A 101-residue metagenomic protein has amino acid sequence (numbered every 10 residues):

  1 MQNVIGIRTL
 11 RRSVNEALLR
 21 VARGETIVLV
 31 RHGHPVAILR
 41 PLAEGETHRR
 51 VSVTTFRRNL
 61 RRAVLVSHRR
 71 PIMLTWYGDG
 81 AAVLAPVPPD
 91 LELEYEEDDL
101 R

Functional and structural regions predicted by a protein language model:
M1-G6: Short Lys/Arg-rich basic patches
I7, R31, V53, T75-W76: Nucleic acid-binding interface residues in structured DNA/RNA-binding domains, emphasizing the DNA-engaging scaffolds
I7-A22, V51-H68: The conserved cystathionine-beta-synthase
A17, G24-T26, H32, H68-Y77: Major-groove DNA-recognition helix of helix-turn-helix-type DNA-binding domains
V28, P35-G45, M73, G80-Y95: Short beta->alpha transition motifs characteristic of CBS
T47-T54, L100: Disulfide-bonded cysteine-rich modules in secreted/extracellular proteins, activating on the conserved Cys frameworks
R70, P86, R101: Short coil/turn motifs at helix boundaries and re-entrant loops, enriched in small/polar and proline residues
Y95-R101: Juxtadomain coupling helices with adjacent low-complexity linkers
